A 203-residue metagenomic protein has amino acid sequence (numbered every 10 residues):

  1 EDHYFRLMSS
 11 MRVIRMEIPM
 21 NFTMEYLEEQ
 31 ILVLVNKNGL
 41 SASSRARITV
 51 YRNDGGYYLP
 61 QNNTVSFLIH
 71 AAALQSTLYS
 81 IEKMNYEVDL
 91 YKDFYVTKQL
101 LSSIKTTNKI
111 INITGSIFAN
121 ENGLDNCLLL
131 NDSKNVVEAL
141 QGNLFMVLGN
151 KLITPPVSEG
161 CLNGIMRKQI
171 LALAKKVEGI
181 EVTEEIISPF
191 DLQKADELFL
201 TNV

Functional and structural regions predicted by a protein language model:
E1-V33, G56-V203: Helix-start/capping segments and mature chain N-termini
E17, N36-R47, L78: Short secondary-structure capping/junction motifs at helix and strand boundaries
T49-N53: Short loop/turn motifs enriched for small/polar and acidic residues
